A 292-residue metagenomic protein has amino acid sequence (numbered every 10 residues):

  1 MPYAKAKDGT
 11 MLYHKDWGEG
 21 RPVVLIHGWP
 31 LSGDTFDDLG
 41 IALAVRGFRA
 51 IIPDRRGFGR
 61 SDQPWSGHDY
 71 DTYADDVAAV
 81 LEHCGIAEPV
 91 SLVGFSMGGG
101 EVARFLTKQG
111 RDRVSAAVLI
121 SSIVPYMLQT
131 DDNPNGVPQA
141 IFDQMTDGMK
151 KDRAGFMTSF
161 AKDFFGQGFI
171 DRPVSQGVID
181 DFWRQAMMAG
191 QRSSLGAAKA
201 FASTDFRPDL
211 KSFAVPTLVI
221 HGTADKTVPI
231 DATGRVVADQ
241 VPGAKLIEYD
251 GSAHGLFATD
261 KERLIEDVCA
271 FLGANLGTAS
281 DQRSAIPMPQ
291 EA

Functional and structural regions predicted by a protein language model:
K7, A44-V45, R49-M97, L106 (+3 more regions): Active-site loop/oxyanion-hole signature of alpha/beta-hydrolase fold enzymes
T10-Q63: Conserved HGGG/HGGXW glycine-rich cap/lid loop of the alpha/beta-hydrolase fold
A103-K151: Flexible "cap/lid" loop of the alpha/beta hydrolase fold
P125-V137, G148-K211: Conserved alpha/beta-hydrolase catalytic His-Asp/Glu region
F213, V219-H221, D225: Short beta-strand/loop motif that positions the catalytic acidic residue of the alpha/beta-hydrolase fold
T223-K226, G251-A253: Acidic beta-to-alpha connecting loop that harbors the catalytic carboxylate
K226-A232: Conserved alpha/beta-hydrolase "acid-adjacent" motif
G243-A292: Catalytic active-site module of serine/aspartate enzymes centered on a nucleophile-bearing elbow/loop
